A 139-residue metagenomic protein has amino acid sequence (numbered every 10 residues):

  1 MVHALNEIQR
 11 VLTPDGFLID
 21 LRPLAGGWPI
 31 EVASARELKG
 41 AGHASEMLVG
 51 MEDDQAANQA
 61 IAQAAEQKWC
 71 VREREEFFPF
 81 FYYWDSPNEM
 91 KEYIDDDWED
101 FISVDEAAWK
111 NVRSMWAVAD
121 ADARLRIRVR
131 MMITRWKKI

Functional and structural regions predicted by a protein language model:
M1-V2, P87: Conserved strand-to-helix beginnings and helix N-cap segments that scaffold or border functional pockets
V2-F17: A short glycine-rich, Lys/Arg-flanked "PGG" loop and its adjoining helix->strand segment in the class I
L12, G42-M47, D96-I102: Glycine-rich loops and low-complexity Gly/Arg-rich segments that provide flexible linkers or classic glycine-based
T13, L21, V32, E52-A60 (+1 more regions): Conserved short hydrophobic patches within well-ordered secondary structure
F17-E52: Conserved class I S-adenosyl-L-methionine
A33-S34, H43, A56, A60 (+2 more regions): Exposed alpha-helical structural elements
A44-E75: Active-site capping/gating segments
E66-I139: Conserved Class I S-adenosyl-L-methionine
